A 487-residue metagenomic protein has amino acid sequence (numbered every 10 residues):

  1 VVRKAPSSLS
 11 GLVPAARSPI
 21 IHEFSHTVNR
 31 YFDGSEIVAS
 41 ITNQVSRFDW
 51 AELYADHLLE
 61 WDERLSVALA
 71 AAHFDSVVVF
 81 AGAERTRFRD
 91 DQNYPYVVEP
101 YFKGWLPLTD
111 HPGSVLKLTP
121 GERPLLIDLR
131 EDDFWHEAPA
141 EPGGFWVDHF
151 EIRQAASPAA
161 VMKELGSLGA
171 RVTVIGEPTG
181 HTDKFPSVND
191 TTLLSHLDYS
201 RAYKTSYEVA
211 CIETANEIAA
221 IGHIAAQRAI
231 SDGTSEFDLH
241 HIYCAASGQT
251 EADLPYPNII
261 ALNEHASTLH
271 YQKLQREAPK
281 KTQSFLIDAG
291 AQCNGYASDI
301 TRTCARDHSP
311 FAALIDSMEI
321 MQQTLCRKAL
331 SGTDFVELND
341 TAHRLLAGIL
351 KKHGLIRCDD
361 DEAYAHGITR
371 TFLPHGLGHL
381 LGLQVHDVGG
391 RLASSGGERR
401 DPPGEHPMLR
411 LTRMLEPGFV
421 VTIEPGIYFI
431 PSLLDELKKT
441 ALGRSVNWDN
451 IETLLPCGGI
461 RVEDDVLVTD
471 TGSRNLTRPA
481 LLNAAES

Functional and structural regions predicted by a protein language model:
V2-L12, S18: Extreme N-terminal basic, low-complexity initiation segments that serve as generic localization/processing leaders
H22-S487: Active-site neighborhoods and metal-handling regions in enzymes and metal-associated proteins
